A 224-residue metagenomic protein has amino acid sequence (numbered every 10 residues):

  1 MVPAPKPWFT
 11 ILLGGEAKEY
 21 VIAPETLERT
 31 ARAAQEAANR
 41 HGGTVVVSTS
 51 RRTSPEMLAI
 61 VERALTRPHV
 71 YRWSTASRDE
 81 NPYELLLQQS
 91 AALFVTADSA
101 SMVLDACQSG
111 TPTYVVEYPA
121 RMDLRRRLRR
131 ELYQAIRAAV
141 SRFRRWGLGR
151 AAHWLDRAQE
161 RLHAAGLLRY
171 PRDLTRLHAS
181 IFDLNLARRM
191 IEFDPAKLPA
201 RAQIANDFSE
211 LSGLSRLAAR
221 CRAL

Functional and structural regions predicted by a protein language model:
M1-L224: Nucleotide-activated sugar donor-binding and catalytic core shared by glycosyltransferases and related lipid-linked
